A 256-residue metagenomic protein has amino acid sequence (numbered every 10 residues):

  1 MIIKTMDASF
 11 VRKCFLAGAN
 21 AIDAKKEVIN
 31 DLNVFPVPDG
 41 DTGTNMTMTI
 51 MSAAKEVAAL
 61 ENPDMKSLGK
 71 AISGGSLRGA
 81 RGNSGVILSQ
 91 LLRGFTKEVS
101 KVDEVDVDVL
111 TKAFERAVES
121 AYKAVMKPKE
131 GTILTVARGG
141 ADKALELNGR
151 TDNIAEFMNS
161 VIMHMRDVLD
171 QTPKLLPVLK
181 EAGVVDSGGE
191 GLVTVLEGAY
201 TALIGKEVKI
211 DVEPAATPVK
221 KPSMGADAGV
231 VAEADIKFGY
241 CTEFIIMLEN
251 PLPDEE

Functional and structural regions predicted by a protein language model:
M1-E256: N-terminal loops that bind phosphate or other acidic moieties and the adjacent beta-alpha structural core
